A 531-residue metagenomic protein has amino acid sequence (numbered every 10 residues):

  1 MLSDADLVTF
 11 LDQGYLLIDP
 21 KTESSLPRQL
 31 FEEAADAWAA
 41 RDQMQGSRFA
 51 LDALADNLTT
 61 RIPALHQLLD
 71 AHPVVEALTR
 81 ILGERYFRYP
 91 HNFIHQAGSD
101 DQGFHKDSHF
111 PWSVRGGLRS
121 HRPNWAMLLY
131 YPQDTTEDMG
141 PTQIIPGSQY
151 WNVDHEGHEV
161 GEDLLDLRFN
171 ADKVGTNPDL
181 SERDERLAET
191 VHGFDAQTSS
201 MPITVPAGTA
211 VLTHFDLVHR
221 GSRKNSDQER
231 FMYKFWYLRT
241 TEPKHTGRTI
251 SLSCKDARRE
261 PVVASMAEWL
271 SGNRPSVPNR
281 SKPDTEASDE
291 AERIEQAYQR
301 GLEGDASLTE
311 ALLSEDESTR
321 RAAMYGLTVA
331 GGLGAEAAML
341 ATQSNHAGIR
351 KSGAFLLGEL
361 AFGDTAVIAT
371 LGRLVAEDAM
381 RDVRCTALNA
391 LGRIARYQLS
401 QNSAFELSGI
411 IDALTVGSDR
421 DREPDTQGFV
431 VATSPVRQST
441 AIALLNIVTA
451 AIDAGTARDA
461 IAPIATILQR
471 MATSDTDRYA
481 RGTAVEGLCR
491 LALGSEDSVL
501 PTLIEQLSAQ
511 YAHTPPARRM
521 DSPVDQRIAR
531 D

Functional and structural regions predicted by a protein language model:
M1-R119: Non-heme Fe(II)-dependent double-stranded beta-helix
Q96, I145-V153, W236-E242: Short edge-strand/loop segments of extracellular domains
F104-D107, S113-R115, D138-I144, V153-G157 (+2 more regions): A short secondary-structure junction signal
R115-E137, T204-V205, Y237: Short, conserved beta-strand element in jelly-roll/cupin
M139-V218: Double-stranded beta-helix
L212, D216-E310, R320: Non-heme Fe(II)/2-oxoglutarate
N279-G301, S318-L333, R350-G363, R373 (+4 more regions): Structural detector for internal amphipathic alpha-helices that build alpha-solenoid repeat scaffolds
R300-L313, G331-Q343, F362-A376, Y397-Q427 (+2 more regions): Amphipathic alpha-helical scaffolding segments comprising HEAT/armadillo-like alpha-solenoid repeats
